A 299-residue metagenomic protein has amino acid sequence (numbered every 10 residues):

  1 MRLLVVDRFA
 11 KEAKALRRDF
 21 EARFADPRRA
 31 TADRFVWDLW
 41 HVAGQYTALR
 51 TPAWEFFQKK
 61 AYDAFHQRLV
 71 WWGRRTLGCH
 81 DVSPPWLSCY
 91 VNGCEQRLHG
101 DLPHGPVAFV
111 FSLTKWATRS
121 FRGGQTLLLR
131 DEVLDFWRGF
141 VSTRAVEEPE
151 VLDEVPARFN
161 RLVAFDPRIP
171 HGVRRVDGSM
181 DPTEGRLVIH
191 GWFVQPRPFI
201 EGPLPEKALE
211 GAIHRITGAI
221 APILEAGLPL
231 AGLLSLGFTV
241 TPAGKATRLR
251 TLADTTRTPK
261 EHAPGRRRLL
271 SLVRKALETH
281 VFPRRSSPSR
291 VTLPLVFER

Functional and structural regions predicted by a protein language model:
M1-R75, E201-A219, A231, T241 (+3 more regions): Non-heme Fe(II)/2-oxoglutarate
L3-V5, L87, V110, E154 (+2 more regions): Conserved hydrophobic/aromatic beta-strand scaffold that supports enzyme active sites
D7, S88, R174: Residue-level detector of conserved, well-ordered beta-strand and adjacent loop positions that form binding/recognition
R23-D26, W116, P196: Phosphate/oxyanion-binding loops and surfaces in catalytic or ligand/nucleic-acid-binding neighborhoods
A30-R138, R168, W192, G202 (+2 more regions): Conserved double-stranded beta-helix
L102-G105, P156, P182-T183: Extracellular/periplasmic catalytic domains that process cell-envelope and extracellular macromolecules
L129-V163: Double-stranded beta-helix
R144, E150-L152, R161-L162, R168 (+1 more regions): Charge-biased low-complexity segments
